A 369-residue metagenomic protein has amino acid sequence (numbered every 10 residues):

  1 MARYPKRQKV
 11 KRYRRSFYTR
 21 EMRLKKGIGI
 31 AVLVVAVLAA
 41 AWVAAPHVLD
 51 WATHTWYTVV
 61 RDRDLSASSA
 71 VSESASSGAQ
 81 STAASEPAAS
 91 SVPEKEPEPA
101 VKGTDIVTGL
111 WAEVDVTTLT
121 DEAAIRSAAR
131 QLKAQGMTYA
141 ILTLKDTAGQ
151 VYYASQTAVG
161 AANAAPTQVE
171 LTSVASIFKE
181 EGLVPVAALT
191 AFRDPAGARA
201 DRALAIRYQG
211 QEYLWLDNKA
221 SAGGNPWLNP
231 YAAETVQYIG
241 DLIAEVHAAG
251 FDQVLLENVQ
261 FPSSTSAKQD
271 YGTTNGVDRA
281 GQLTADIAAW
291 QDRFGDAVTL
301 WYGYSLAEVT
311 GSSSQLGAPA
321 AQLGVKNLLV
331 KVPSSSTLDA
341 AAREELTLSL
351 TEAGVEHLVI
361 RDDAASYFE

Functional and structural regions predicted by a protein language model:
M1-G27: N-terminal Lys/Arg-rich, disordered targeting/topogenic segments
I28-P46: Hydrophobic membrane-insertion alpha-helices, especially the h-region of bacterial N-terminal signal peptides
A45-T53, A320-E369: Substrate-binding cleft of secreted/luminal carbohydrate-active enzymes
D50-V107: N-terminal, intrinsically disordered, polar/charged segments of Gram-positive cell-envelope systems that serve as
P93, D146-T190, S264-V298: Aromatic-lined substrate-binding rim segments of carbohydrate-active enzymes
K102-E113, T117, F192-A244: Active-site-adjacent "subsite" loops/lids of carbohydrate-active enzymes
A123-V151, E245-E257, A320-V330: Catalytic domains of carbohydrate-active enzymes, especially glycoside hydrolases
V186-R193, V254-N258, V277-Q315, V355-A364: Aromatic-lined carbohydrate-recognition surfaces of secreted/lumenal glycan-active proteins
